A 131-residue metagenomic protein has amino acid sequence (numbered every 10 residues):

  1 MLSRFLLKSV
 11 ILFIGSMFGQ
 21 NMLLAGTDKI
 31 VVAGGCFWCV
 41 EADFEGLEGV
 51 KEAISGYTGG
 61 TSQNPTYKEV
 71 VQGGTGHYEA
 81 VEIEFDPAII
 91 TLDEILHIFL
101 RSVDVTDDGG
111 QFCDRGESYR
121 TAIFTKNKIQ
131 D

Functional and structural regions predicted by a protein language model:
L2, M22-D131: Flexible coil/turn and secondary-structure edge motifs
R4-Q20: Bacterial N-terminal signal peptides
